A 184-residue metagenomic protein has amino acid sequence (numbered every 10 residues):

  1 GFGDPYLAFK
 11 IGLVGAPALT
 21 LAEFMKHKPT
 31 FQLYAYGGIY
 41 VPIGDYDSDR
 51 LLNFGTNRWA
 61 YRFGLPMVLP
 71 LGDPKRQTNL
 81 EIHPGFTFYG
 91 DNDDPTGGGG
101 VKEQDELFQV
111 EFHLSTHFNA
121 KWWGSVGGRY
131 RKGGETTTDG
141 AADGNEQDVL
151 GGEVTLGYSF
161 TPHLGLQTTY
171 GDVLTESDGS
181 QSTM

Functional and structural regions predicted by a protein language model:
G1-Q104: Outer-membrane pore/translocation modules
N92-M184: Outer membrane beta-barrel transmembrane domains
